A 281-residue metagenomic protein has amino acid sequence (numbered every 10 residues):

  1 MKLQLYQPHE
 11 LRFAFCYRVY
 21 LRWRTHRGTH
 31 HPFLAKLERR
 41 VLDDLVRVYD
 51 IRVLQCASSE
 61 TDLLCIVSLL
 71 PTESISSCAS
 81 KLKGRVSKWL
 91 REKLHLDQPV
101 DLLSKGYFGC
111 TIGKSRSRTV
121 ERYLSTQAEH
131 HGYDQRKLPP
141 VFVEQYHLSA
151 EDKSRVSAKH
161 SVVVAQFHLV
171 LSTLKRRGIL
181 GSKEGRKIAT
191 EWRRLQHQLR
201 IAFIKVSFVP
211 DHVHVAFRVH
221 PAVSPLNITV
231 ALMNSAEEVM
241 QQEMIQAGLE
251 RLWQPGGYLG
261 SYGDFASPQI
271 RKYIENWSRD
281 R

Functional and structural regions predicted by a protein language model:
M1-R281: Charge-rich, low-complexity N-terminal segments
